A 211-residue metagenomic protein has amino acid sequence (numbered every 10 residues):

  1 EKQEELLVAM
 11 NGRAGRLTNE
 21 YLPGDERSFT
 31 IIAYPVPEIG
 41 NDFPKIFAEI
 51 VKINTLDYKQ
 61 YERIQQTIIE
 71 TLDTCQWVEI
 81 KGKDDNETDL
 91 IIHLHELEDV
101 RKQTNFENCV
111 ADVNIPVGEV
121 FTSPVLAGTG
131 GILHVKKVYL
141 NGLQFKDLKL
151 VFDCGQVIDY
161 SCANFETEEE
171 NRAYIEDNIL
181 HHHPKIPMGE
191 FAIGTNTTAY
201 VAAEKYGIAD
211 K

Functional and structural regions predicted by a protein language model:
E1-T129: Active-site bordering "gate/hinge" segments that shape substrate access to catalytic or cofactor-binding pockets
Y21, Y34, Y58-Y61, Y139 (+4 more regions): Sequence-level detector for tyrosine residue identity
T30, E79, I91, I132-H134 (+3 more regions): Structured core elements
V36, D85, L97, V138-L140 (+3 more regions): Short, glycine-/Ser/Thr-/acidic-enriched flexible segments
C75-V78, F145-D147, V157, M188: A broad structural signal for short, well-ordered beta-strand segments within beta-sheet-rich domains
E96-E98, K149-D153, G207-A209: Short, solvent-exposed amphipathic alpha-helical segments in soluble enzyme and RNA/protein-processing domains
V125-H182: Long, well-ordered mid-to-C-terminal structural blocks that present hydrophobic/aromatic surfaces
D159-K211: Dual-mode signal for accessory low-complexity, basic/Gly-rich regions
